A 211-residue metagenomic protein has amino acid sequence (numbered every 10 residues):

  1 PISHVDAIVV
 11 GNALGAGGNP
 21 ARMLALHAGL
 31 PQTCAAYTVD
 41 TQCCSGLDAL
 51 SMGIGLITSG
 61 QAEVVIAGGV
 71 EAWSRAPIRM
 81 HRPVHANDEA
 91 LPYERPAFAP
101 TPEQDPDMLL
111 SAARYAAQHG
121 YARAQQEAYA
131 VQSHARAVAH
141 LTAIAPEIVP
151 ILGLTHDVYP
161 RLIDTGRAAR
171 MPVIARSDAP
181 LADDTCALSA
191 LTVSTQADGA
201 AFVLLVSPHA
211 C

Functional and structural regions predicted by a protein language model:
P1-H4, Q32: Short helix-loop-beta connector
H4-G11: Short glycine-rich phosphate-binding loop at a beta-alpha junction
G11-E63, P102-D107, R167-T195: Conserved catalytic cysteine-centered active-site region of acyl-thioester-dependent Claisen-condensing enzymes
M23, T41-E71, A116-T142, F202-A210: Active-site-proximal alpha-helical scaffold in enzymes
M23-P31, L56-S59, R79-A90, H209-C211: A glycine- and small-aliphatic-rich helix-loop capping segment at beta-alpha/alpha-beta transitions that lines
V64-R114: Flexible glycine-/small-residue-enriched beta->alpha junction loops that bind anionic phosphate/pyrophosphate groups
E94-A97, A117, D183-A190: Flexible glycine/proline-enriched surface loops and loop-helix/loop-strand junctions
Q125-C211: N-terminal extracellular/periplasmic Venus flytrap/periplasmic-binding protein-like
